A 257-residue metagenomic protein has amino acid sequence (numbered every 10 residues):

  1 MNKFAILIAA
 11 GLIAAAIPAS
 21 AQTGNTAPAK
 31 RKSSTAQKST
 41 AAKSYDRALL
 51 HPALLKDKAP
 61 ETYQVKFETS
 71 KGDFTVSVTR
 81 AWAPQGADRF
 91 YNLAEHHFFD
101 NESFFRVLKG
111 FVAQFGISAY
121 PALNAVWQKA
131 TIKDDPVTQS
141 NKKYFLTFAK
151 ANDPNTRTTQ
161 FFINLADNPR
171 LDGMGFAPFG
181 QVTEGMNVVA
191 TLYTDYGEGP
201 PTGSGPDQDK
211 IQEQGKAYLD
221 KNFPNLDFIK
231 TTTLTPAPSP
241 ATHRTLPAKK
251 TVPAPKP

Functional and structural regions predicted by a protein language model:
M1-A5: Positively charged n-region of N-terminal signal peptides that target proteins for export
L7-A16: Bacterial N-terminal signal peptides
A19-P257: Cyclophilin-like peptidyl-prolyl cis-trans isomerases
